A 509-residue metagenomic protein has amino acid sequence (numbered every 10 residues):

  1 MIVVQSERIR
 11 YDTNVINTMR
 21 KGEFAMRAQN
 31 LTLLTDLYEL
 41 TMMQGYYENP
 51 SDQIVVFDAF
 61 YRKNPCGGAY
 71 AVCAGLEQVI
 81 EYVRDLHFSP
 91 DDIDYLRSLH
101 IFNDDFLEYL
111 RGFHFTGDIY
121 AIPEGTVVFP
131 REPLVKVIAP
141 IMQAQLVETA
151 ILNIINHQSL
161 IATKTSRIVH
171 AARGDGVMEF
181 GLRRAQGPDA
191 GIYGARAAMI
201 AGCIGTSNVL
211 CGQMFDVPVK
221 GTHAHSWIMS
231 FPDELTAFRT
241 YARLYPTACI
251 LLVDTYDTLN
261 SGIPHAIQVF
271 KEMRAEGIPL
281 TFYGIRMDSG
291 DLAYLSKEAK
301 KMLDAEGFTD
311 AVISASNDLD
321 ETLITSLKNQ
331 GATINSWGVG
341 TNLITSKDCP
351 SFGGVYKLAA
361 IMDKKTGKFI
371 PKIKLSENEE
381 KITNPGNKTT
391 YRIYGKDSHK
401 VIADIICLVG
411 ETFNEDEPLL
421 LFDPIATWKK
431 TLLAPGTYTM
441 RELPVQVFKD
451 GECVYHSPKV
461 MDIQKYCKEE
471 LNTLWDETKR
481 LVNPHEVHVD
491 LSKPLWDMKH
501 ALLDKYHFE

Functional and structural regions predicted by a protein language model:
I2, R10-T18: Short, positively charged and aromatic/hydrophobic N-terminal segments
V15, M19-I54, K63-P65, I101-F102 (+8 more regions): Buried, small/hydrophobic-residue-enriched core segments of structured protein domains
R20-Q53, C66-G68, D304-E306, A311 (+1 more regions): Gly/Ser/Thr/Ala-enriched C-terminal appendages of enzymes
V55-R111: N-terminal, Lys/Arg-enriched amphipathic/low-complexity engagement segments that precede the first folded domain
E81-D85, A121-E124, V128: An N-terminal, globular interaction/scaffold subdomain
D94-Y95, T163-R167, G181, K479-E486: Short coil/turn segments at secondary-structure boundaries
G176-E179, P218-G221, A248-L251, Y283-G284 (+5 more regions): Structural motif
